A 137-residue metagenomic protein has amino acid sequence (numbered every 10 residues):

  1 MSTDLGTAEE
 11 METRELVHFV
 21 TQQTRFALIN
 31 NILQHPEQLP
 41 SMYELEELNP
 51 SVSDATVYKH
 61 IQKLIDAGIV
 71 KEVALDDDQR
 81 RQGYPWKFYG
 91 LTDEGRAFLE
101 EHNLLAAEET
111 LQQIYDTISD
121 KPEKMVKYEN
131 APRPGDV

Functional and structural regions predicted by a protein language model:
S2-N30: Short alpha-helical segments that sit at the start of domains
V17-T24, L75-E101: Short, cationic-aromatic polyanion-contact patches
Q38-L48: Short acidic, hydrophobic short linear motifs in intrinsically disordered regions
L39, V70-E72, G90: Short beta-strand(s) of the beta-wing in winged-helix/HTH DNA-binding folds
V52-Y58: Short coil turns linking two alpha-helices in DNA-binding domains
Y58-Q62, R80: Short, hydrophobic-biased segments on the C-terminal half of alpha helices that form "recognition helices"
I65-D77: A short, conserved structural fragment
D93-V137: Amphipathic alpha-helical dimerization/coiled-coil segments that flank or bridge DNA-binding/regulatory modules
